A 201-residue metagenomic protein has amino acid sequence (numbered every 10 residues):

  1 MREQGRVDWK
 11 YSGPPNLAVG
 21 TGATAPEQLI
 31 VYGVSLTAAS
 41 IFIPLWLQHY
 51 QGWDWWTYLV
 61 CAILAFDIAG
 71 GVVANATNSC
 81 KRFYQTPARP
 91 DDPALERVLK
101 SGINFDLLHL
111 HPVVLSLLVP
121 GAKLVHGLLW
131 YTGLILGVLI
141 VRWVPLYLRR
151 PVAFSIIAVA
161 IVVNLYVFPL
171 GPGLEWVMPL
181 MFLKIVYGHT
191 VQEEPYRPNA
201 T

Functional and structural regions predicted by a protein language model:
M1-V31: N-terminal juxtamembrane cytosolic/stromal segments of multi-pass membrane proteins
Q28-A94: Selected alpha-helical membrane-embedding segments in polytopic membrane proteins
Y32-I41, G102-S116, G133, F154-V159: Core segments of transmembrane alpha-helices that mediate helix-helix packing or line hydrophobic substrate/ligand
I41-C61, V114-H126, N164-V177: Helix-coil boundary and interhelical linker segments in multi-pass alpha-helical membrane proteins
W55-F66, H126-L136, S155-I157, G173-V186: Hydrophobic core segments of alpha-helical transmembrane domains in multi-pass membrane proteins
R82-R97, L110-P120, I135-V144: Short juxtamembrane and helix-loop transition motifs at transmembrane-helix boundaries in membrane proteins
A94-K123, M178-Y187: C-terminal halves and exits of single transmembrane alpha-helices
L146-T201: Terminal transmembrane helical module of multi-pass membrane proteins
